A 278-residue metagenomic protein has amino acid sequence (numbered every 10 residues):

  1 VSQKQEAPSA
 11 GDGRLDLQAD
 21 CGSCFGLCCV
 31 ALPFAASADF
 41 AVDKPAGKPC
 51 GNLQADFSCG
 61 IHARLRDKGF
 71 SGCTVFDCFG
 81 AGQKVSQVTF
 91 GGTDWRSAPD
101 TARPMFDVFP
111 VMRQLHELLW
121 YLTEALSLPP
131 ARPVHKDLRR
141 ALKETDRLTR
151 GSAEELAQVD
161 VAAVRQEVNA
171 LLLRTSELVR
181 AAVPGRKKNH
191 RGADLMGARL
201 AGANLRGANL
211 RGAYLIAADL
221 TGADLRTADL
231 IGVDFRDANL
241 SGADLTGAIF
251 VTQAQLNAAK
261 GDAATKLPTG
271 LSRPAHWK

Functional and structural regions predicted by a protein language model:
V1-P129, P133, R139-V159, V164-E167 (+1 more regions): Hydrophobic scaffolds flanking metal-cofactor catalytic centers in soluble metalloenzymes
L173, R180-K278: Tandem repeat scaffolds
